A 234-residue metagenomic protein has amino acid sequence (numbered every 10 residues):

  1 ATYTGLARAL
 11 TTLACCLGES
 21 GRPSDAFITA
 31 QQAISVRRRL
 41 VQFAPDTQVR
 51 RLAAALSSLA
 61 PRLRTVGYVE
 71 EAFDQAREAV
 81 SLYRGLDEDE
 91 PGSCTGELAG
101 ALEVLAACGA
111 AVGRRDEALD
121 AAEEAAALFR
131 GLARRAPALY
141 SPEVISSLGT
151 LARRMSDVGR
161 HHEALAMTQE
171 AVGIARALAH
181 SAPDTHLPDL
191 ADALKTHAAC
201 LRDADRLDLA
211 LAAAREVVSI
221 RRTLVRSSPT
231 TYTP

Functional and structural regions predicted by a protein language model:
A1, R39-T47, G85-S93, G131-L139 (+2 more regions): Short coil/turn linkers that connect adjacent helices within long alpha-helical scaffolds, especially alpha-solenoid
A1-G5, A9, C16-S20, R51 (+2 more regions): Extended alpha-helical scaffolding segments used for macromolecular assembly and cargo binding
G5-R8, T47, R51-A54, S93 (+7 more regions): Residue register of alpha-helical TPR repeats
